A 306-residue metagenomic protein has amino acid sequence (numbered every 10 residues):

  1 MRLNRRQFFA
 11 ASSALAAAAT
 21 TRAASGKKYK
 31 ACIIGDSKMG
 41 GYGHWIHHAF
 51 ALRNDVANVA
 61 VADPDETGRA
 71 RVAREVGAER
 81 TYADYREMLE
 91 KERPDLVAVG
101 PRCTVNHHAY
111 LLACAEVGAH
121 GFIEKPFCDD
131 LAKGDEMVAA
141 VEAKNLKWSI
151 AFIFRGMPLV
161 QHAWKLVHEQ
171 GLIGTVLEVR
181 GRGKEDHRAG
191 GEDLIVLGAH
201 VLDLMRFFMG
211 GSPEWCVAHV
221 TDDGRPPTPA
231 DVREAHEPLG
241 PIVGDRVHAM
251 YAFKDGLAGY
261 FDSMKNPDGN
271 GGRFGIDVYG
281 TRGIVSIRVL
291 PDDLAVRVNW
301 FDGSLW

Functional and structural regions predicted by a protein language model:
M1-L15: N-terminal secretory signal peptides and thylakoid transit peptides that target proteins across membranes
A11-V76: N-terminal Rossmann-like dinucleotide-binding module
V61, V97, V179: Receiver (REC) domain switch-region micro-motif
P64-D65, E79-A140: Beta-loop-alpha module in the N-terminal Rossmann-like domain of NAD(P)-dependent dehydrogenases, especially those
V105-N106, R188, R225, D268: Short glycine-rich, flexible loops that bind phosphorylated cofactors or substrates
F122, F127-G191, A199-V201: A contiguous active-site-proximal alpha/beta segment in oxidoreductase catalytic domains
H200-D302: Contiguous beta-strand/loop segments that form the cofactor/metal-binding neighborhood of enzyme cores
